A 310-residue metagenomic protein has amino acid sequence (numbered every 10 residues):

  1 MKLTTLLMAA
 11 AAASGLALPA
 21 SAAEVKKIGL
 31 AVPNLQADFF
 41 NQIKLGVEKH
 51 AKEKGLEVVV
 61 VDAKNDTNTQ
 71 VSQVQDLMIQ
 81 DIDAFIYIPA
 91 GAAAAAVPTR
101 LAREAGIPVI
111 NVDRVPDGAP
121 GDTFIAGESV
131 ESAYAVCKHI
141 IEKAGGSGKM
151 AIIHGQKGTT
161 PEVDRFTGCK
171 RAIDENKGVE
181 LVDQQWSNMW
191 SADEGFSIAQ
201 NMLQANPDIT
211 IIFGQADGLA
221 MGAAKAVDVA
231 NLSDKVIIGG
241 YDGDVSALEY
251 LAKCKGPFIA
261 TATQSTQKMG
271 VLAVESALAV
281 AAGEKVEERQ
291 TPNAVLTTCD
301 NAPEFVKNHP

Functional and structural regions predicted by a protein language model:
M1-A22: Gram-negative bacterial Sec-dependent N-terminal signal peptides
T5, S21-P310: A residue-level marker of the well-folded mature domains of exported/periplasmic proteins
